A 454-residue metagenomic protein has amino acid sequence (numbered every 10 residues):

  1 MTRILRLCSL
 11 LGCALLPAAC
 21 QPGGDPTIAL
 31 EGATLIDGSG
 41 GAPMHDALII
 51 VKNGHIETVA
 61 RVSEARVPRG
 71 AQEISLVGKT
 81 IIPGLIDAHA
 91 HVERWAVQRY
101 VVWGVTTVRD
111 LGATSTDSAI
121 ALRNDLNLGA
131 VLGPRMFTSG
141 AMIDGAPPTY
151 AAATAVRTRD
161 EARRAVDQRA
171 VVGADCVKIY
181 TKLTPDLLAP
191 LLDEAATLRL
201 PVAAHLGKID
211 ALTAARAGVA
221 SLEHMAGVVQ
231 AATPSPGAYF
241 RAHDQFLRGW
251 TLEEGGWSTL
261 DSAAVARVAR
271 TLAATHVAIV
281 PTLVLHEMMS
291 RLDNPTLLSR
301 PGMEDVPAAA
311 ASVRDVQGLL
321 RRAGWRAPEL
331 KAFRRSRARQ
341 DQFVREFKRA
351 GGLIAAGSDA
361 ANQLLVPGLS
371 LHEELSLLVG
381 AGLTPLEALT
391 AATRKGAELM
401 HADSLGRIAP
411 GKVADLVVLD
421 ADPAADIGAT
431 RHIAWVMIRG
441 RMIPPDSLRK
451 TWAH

Functional and structural regions predicted by a protein language model:
M1-S9: Bacterial N-terminal signal peptides that target proteins for export
L16-A19: C-terminal motif of bacterial Sec signal peptides marking the signal peptidase cleavage site
G23-I28, L35, S39-I82: Histidine-rich, glycine-flanked metal-binding segment
A33, I49, G54, G78 (+14 more regions): Divalent metal-coordination and catalytic microenvironments
L35-L48, R61-E64, A338, V366 (+2 more regions): Acidic, glycine-enriched loop/beta-strand segments at the rims of small-molecule binding/catalytic pockets
L76-A130, A146-Y150, T154-D160, D186 (+4 more regions): Metal-associated gating/positioning segment near the N- to mid-region
V97-S118, G133-A141, V171-L183, P201 (+3 more regions): Divalent metal-dependent hydrolysis catalytic cores, especially in the metallo-beta-lactamase
R169-K178, L183, V228, A232-A381 (+1 more regions): Active-site neighborhoods of metal-dependent hydrolases
